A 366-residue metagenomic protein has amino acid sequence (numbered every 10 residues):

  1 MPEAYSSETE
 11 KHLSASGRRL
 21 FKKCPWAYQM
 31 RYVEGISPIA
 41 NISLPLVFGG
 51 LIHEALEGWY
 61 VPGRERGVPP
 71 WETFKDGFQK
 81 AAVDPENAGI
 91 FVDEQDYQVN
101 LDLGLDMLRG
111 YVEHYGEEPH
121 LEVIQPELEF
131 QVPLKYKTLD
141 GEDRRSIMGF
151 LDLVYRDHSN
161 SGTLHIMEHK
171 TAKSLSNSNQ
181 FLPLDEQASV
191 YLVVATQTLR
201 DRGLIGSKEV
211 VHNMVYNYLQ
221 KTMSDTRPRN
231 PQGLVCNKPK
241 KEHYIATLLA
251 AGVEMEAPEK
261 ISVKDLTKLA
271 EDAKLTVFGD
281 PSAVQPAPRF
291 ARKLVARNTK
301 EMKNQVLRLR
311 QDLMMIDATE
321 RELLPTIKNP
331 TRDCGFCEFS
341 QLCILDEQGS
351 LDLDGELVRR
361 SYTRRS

Functional and structural regions predicted by a protein language model:
M1-S366: RecB-family 4Fe-4S metal-dependent nuclease core
